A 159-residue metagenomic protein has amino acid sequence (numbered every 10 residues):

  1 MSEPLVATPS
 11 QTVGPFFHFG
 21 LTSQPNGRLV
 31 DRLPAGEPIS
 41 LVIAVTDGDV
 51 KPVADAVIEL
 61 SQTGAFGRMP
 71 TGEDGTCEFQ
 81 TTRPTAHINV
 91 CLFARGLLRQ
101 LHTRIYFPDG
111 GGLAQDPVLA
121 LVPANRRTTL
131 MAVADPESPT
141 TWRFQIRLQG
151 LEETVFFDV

Functional and structural regions predicted by a protein language model:
M1-V159: Beta-strand-dominated extracellular/periplasmic modules and repeats in secreted or surface-exposed proteins
